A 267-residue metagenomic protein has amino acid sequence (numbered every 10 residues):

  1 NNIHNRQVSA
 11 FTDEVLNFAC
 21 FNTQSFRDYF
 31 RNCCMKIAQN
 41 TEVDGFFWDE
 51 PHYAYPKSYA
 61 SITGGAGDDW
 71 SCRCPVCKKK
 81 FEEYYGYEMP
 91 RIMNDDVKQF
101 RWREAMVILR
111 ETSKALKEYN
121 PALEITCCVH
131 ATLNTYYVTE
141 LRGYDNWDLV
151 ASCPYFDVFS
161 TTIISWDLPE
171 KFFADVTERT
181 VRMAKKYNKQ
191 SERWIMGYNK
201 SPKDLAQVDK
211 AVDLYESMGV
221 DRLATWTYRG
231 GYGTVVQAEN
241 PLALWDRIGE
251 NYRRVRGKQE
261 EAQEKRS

Functional and structural regions predicted by a protein language model:
N1-E14, W48-E88, V138: Aromatic- and acidic-residue-enriched segments that line the glycan-binding/catalytic groove of carbohydrate-active
N1-T41, F81-D95, R110, A206-V208: Active-site-adjacent "subsite" loops/lids of carbohydrate-active enzymes
T12-R31, P90-M106, A131, F159-E170 (+2 more regions): The substrate-binding groove and active-site-proximal loops of carbohydrate-active enzymes, especially glycoside
F30, I37, F46, L116 (+2 more regions): Conserved, mostly hydrophobic/aromatic
D44, D49, E82-I92, R142-F172 (+1 more regions): Aromatic- and acid-rich polysaccharide-binding/catalytic face of secreted or lumenal carbohydrate-active enzymes
F47-P51, D96-G143, N188-K200: Aromatic-lined carbohydrate-recognition surfaces of secreted/lumenal glycan-active proteins
T135-A151, K171-M183, K210-A211: Alpha-helical scaffolding within the catalytic cores of extracellular/periplasmic polymer-degrading hydrolases
S160-P169, E192-Q263: Substrate-binding cleft of secreted/luminal carbohydrate-active enzymes
